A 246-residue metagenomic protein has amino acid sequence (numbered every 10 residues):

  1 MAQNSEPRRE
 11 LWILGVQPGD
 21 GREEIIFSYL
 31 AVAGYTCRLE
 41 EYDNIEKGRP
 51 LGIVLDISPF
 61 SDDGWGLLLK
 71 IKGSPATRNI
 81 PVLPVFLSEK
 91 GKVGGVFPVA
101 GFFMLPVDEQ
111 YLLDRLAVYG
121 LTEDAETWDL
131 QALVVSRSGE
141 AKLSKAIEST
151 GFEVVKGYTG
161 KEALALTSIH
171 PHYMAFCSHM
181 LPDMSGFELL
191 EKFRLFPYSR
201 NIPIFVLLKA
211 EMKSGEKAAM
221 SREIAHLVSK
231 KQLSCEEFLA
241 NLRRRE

Functional and structural regions predicted by a protein language model:
M1-L51, P75, D108-A141, A218 (+1 more regions): Non-catalytic signal-transmission and effector/linker regions of two-component phosphorelay proteins
E23, E41-G73, T77-K90, C177-L195 (+2 more regions): Conserved phosphotransfer microenvironments
A33, R78, F97-V99, T150 (+2 more regions): Short, structured coil segments at secondary-structure junctions
G34-Y42, G151-Y158, L166: Short hydrophobic/Thr-rich beta-strand motif most characteristic of the beta2 strand and flanking loop of CheY-like
R78, G91-K92, E123-E126, H170 (+3 more regions): Alpha-solenoid repeat scaffolds
R78-N79, L83-Q110: Helix-enriched interaction subdomains in cytosolic or periplasmic regions, typified by TIR/SEFIR signaling/NADase cores
G94-F103, G186, K217-S229: As written
